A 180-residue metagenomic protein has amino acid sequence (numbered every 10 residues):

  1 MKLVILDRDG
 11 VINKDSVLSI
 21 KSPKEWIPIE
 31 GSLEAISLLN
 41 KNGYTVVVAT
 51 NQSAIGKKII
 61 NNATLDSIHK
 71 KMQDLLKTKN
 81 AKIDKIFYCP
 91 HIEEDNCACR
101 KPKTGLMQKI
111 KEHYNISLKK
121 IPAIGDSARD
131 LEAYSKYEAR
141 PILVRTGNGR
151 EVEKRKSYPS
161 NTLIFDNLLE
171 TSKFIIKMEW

Functional and structural regions predicted by a protein language model:
M1-V47: Active-site neighborhood of HAD-like aspartate-dependent phosphohydrolases
S19-K21, A54-I59, I92-C97, E151-K154: A short acidic, helix-capping loop that chelates divalent metal ions and anchors anionic groups
P23-P28, I60-S67, K101-P102: Alpha-helix N-cap and loop-to-helix initiation/capping positions
S32, I36-M72, K82-E94, Y134: Substrate-recognition element of Asp-dependent hydrolases with the DxDx(T/V) motif
A49, V144-T146, N167: Generic beta-sheet signal
H69-Y88, K154-I176: Structural recognition of alpha->loop->beta junctions
K101-L131: Conserved Lys-Pro-Asp/Glu-containing loop-to-beta segment of HAD-superfamily phosphomonoesterases, centered on
A123-L163: Acidic, Mg2+-coordinating phosphoryl-transfer loop and its flanking beta/alpha structural elements, shared across
